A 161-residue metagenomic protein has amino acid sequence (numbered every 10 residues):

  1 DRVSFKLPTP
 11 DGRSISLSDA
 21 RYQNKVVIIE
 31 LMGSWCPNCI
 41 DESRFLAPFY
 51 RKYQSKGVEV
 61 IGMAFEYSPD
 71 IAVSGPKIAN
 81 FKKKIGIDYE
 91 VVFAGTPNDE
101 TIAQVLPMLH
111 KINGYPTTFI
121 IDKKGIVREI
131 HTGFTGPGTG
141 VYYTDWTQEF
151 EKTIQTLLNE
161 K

Functional and structural regions predicted by a protein language model:
D1-D19: N-terminal "domain-start" segment that seeds a small globular fold
S16-I40, L46: Short active-site neighborhood of thiol/selenol oxidoreductases, capturing the structured segment around
L17-Y22, I102-L109: Short amphipathic alpha-helix with an adjacent loop that forms part of the alpha/beta core around
I28-I29, V60, T118: Hydrophobic beta-strand anchors of alpha/beta hydrolase catalytic cores
G33-N38, F65-D70, T96-D99, V127 (+1 more regions): Solvent-exposed loop/turn segments at secondary-structure junctions within structured extracellular/periplasmic domains
D41-I87, P97-V105: Structural microenvironment flanking redox-active thiols in thiol-disulfide oxidoreductases
G86-E90, L109-F119: Structural micro-motif
G114-K161: Thiol-/selenol-based redox modules, centered on thioredoxin-like and closely related oxidoreductase domains
